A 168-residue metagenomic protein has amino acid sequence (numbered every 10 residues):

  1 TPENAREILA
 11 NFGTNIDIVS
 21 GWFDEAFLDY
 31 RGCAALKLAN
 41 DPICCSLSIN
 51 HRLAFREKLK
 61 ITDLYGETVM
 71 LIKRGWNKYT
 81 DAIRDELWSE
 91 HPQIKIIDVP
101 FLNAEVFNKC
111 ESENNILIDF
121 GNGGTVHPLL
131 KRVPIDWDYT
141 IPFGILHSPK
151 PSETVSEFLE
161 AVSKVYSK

Functional and structural regions predicted by a protein language model:
T1-E3, H91-N103: Short beta-strand-to-loop elements that line the ligand-binding cleft of bilobed periplasmic-binding protein-like
T1-F27: Central regulatory/effector-binding core of bacterial HTH transcription factors
T1-P2, G21-D24, S48-I49, I72-W76 (+2 more regions): Structural motif
Y30-I43, L47-V69, S156: Flexible hinge/capping segments at coil-to-helix
Y30-L36, N40-D41, A104-E153: Beta-alpha-beta core module
T62-G66, P142-K168: Extended ligand-binding regions for polar small-molecule ligands
G66-E90, V155: Secondary-structure junction motif
